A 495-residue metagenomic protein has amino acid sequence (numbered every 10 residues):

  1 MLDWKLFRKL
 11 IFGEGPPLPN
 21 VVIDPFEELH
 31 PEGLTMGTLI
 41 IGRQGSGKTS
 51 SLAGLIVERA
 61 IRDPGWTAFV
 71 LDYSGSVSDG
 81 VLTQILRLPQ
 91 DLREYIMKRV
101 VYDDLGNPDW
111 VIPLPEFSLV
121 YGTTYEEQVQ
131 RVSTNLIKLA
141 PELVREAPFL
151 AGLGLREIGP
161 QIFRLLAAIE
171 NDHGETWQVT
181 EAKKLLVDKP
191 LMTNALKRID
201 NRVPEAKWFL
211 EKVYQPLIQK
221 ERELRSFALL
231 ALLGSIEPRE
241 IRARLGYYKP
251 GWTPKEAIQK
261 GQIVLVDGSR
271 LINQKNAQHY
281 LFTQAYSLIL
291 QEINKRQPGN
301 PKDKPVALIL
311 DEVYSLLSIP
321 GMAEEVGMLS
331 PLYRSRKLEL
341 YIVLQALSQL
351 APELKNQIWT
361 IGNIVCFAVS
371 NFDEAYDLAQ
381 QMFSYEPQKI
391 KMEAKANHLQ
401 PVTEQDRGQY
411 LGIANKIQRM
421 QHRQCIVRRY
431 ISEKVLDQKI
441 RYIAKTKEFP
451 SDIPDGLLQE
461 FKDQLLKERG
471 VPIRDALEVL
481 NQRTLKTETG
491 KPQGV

Functional and structural regions predicted by a protein language model:
L2-S46, S51-L338, A351-L354, K416-Q421 (+3 more regions): P-loop NTPase motor domains
P320, V326-S432: Conserved ATP-driven motor cores of ASCE-family P-loop NTPases powering translocation/secretion/packaging/pilus
D406, E460-K462: Mature soluble domains of exported/periplasmic/lumenal proteins and thiol-rich metal-chelating peptides
V427-D455: Conserved P-loop NTPase
